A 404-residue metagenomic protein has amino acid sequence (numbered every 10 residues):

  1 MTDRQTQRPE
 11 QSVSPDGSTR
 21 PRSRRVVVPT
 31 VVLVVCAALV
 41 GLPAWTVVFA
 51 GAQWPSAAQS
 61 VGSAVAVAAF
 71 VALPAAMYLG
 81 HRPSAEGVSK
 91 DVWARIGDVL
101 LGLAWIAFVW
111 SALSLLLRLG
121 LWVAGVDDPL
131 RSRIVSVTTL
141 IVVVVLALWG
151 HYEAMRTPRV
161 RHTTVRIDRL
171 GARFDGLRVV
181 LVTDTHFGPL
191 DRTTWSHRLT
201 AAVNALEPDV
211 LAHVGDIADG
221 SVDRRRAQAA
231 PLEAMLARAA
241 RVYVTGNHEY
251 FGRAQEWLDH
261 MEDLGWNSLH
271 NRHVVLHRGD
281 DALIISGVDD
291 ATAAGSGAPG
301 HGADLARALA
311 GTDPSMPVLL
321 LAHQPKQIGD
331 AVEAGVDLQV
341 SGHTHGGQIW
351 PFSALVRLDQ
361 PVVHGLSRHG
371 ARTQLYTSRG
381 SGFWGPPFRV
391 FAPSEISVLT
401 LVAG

Functional and structural regions predicted by a protein language model:
M1-R156: Non-catalytic terminal accessory segments
D91-V99, W122-S136, V160-R173, T194-E207: Alpha-helical membrane-embedding segments and immediately adjacent membrane-interface amphipathic helices
L115-A124, G150-H162, D184-A201, P231: Juxtamembrane/interfacial segments around transmembrane helices
R133-L140, V144-L170, P189-T194, G252: Hydrophobic alpha-helical transmembrane segments in integral membrane proteins
R166-G404: Soluble catalytic domains of enzymes that build or remodel membrane lipids, polysaccharides, and related
